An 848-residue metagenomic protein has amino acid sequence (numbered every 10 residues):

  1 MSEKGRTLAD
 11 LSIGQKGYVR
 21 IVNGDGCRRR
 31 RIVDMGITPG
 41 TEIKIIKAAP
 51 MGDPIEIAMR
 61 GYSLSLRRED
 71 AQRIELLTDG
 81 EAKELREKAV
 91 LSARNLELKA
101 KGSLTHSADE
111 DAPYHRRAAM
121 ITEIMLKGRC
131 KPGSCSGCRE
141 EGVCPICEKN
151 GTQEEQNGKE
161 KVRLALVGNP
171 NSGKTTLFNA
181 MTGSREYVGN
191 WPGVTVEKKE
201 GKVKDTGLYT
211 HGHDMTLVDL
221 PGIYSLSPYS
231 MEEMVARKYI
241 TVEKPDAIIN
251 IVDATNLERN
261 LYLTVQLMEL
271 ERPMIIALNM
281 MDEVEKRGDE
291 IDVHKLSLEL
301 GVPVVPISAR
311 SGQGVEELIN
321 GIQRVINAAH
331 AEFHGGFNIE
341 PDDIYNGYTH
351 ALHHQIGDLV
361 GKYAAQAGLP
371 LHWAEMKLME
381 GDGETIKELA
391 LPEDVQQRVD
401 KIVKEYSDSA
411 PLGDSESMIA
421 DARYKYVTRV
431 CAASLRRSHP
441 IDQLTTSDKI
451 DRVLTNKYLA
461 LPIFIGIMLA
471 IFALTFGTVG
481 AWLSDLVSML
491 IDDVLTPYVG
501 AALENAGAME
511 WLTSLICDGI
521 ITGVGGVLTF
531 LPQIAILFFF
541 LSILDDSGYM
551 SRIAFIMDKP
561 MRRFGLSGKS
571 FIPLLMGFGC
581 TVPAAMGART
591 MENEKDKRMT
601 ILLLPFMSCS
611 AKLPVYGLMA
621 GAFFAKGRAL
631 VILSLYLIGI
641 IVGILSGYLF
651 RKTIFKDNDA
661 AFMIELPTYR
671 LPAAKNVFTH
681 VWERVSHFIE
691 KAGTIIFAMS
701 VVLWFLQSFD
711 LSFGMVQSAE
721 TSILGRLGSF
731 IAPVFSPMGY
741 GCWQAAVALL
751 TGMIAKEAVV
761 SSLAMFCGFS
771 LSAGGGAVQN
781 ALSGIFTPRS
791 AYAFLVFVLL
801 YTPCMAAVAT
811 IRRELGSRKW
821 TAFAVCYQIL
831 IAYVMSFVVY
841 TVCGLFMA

Functional and structural regions predicted by a protein language model:
I124-S225: Conserved G1/Walker A P-loop phosphate-binding module
K204, Y209, V235-P303: Conserved C-terminal guanine-recognition region of P-loop GTPase G domains, centered on the G4
I275, E285-S438: Alpha-helical transmembrane helix bundles of large polytopic membrane transport and channel proteins
Y406-S407, D414, M418, R437 (+4 more regions): Extended, low-charge hydrophobic alpha-helical regions
A432-S447, A502-T513, I664-T679, V716-L724: Short, membrane-interfacial amphipathic segments enriched in basic
V453-F555: Core alpha-helical transmembrane segments of integral membrane proteins
M489, D493-P497, S551-T581, K656-H680 (+2 more regions): Juxtamembrane inter-helical linkers in multi-pass membrane proteins
F606, S610-L633, A806-S817, V838-A848: Transmembrane helix-loop junctions at the membrane interface of multipass transporters and ion channels
